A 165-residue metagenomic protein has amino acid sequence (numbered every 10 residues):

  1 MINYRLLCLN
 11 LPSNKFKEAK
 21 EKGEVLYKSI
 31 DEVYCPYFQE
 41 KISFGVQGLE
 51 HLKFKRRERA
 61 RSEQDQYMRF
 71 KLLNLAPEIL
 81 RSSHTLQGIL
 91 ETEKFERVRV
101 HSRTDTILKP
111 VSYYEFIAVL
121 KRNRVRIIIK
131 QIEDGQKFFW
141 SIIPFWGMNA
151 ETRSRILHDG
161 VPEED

Functional and structural regions predicted by a protein language model:
M1-D165: Ribonuclease/tRNase effector modules and their secretory precursors
